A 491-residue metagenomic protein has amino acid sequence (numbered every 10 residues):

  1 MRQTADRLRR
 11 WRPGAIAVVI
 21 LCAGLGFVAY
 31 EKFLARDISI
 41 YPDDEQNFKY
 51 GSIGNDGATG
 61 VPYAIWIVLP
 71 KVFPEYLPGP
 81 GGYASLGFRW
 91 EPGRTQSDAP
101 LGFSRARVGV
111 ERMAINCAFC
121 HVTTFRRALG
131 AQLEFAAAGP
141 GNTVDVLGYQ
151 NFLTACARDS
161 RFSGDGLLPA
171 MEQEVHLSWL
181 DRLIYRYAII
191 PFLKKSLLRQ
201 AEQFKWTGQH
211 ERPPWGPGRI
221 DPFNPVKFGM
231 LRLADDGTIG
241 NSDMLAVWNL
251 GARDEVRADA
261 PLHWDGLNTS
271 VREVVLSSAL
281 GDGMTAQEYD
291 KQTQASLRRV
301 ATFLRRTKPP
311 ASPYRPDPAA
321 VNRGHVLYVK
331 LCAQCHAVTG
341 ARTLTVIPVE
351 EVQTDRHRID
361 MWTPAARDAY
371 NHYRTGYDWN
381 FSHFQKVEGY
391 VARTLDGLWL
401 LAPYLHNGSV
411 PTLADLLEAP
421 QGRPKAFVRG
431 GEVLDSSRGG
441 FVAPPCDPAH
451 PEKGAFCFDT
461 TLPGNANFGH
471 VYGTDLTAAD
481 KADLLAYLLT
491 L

Functional and structural regions predicted by a protein language model:
M1-T4: Short, Lys/Arg-rich, polar N-terminal cytosolic tail immediately upstream of the first transmembrane signal-anchor
D6-L491: Periplasmic c-type cytochrome electron-transfer domains
